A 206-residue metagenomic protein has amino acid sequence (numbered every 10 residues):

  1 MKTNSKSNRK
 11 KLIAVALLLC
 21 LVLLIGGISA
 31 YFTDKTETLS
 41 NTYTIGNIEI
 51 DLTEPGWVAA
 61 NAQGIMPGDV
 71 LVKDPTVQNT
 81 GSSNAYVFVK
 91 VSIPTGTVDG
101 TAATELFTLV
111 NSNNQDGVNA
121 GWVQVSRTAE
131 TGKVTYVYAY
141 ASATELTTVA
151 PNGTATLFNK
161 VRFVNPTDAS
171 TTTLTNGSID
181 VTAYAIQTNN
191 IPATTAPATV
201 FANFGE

Functional and structural regions predicted by a protein language model:
K2-P67, T172-E206: Short, polar/proline-rich extracytoplasmic segments that appear immediately after membrane translocation
L24, D69, A102, F107-V110 (+1 more regions): A generic "functional-site adjacency" signal
T36-S40, N119-S126, E145-T147: Intrinsically disordered, low-complexity boundary segments flanking structured domains
G46, T53, T95-A139: A surface/secretory-pathway sequence property marking extracellular, secreted, or lumenal proteins enriched
E49, A59, L109-N111, L157: Intrinsically disordered, low-complexity peptide-like regions
I50, V77, V89, F107 (+2 more regions): Hydrophobic beta-strand residues in large extracellular and virion-surface proteins
N61-Q63, V137-V149: Beta-strand-rich interaction surfaces with strong enrichment in secreted/lumenal proteins
M66-I93, E145-E206: C-terminal, structured domain-capping segment
